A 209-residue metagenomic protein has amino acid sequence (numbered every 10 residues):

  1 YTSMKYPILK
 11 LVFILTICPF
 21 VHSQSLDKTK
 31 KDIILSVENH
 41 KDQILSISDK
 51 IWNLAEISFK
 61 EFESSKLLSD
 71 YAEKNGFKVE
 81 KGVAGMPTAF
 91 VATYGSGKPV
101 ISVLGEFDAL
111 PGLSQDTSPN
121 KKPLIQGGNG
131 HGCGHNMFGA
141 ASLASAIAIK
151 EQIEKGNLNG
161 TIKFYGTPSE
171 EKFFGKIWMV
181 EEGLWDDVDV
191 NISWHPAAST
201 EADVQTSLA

Functional and structural regions predicted by a protein language model:
Y1-L26: Bacterial Sec-dependent N-terminal signal peptides
F20, G97, L110, S169 (+1 more regions): Generic structural motif
S25-H131, A140-G160: Acidic/His- and Gly-rich active-site-bordering loop/insert found across diverse amide/peptide-bond hydrolases
K122-G130, N136-M137, I153-A209: Histidine/acidic-residue-rich, glycine-tolerant segments that coordinate divalent metal ions
